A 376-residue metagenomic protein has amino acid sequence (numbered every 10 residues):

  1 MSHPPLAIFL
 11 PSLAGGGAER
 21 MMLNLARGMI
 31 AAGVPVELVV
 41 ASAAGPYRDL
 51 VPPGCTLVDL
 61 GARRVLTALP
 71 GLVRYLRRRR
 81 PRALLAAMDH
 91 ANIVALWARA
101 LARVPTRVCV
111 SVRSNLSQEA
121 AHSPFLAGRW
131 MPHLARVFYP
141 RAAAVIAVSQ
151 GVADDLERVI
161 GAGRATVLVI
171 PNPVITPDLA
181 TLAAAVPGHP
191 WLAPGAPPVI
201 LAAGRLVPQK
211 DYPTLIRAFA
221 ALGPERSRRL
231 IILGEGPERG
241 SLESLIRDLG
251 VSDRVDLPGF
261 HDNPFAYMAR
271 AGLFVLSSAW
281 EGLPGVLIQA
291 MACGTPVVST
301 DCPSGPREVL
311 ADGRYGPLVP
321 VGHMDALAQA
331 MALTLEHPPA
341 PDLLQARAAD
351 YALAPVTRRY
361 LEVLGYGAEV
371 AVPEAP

Functional and structural regions predicted by a protein language model:
H3, I8-L66, T166, P237: N-terminal strand-loop element at the rim of the active site of nucleotide-sugar-dependent glycosyltransferases
E19-N24, P198, A202-A221, P237-S244 (+1 more regions): A conserved mid-protein helix/loop that constitutes part of the nucleotide-sugar donor-binding site
V40, P296-T300: Short hydrophobic beta-strand element within catalytic cores of glycosyltransferases and related nucleotide-activated
L66-P70, R107, S117-F138, D154: Nucleotide-sugar donor phosphate/pyrophosphate-binding loop at the beta->alpha transition of glycosyltransferases
A86-V94, V112: Short His-centered aromatic/hydrophobic patch
P140-T166, V174-T176: A short, active-site helix/loop in glycosyltransferases that binds the activated sugar's phosphate group
F260, A279: Aromatic "clamp/platform" in nucleotide-sugar-dependent glycosyltransferases that forms part of the donor/acceptor
A311-M324, A332-P338: Conserved acidic donor-binding segment of nucleotide-sugar-dependent glycosyltransferases
